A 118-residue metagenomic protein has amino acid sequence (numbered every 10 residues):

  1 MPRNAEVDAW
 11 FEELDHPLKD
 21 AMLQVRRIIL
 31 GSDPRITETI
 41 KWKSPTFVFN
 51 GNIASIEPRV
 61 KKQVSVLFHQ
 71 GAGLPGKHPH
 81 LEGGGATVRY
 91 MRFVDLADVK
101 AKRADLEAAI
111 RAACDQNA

Functional and structural regions predicted by a protein language model:
M1-A118: Charge-dense, helix-prone N-terminal extensions
